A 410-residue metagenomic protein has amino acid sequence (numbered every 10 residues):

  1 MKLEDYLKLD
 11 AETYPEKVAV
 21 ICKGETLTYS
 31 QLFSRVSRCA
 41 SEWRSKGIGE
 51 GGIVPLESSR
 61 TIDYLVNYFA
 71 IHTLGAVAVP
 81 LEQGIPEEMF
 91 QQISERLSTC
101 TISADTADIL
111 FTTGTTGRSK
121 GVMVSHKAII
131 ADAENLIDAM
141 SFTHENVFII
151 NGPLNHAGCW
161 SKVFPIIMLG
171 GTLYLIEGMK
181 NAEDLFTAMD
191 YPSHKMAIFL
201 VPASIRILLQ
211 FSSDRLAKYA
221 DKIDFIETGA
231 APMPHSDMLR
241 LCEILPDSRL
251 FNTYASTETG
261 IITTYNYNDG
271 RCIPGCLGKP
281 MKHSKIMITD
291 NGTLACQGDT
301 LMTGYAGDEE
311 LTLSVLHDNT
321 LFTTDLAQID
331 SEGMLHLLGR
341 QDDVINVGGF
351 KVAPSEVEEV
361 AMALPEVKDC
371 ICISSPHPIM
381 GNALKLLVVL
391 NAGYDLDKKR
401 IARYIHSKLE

Functional and structural regions predicted by a protein language model:
K8, E16-G47, P86-Q91, V124-K127: Conserved AMP-binding/adenylate-forming core of the ANL superfamily
P15-E16, S98-F111, R118, S141-V147: Conserved pre-ATP/AMP-binding loop-to-beta segment of ANL
E25, S41-I85, N151-P153, K351: Conserved AMP-binding/adenylate-forming
T28-S30, A107-E134: Conserved AMP-binding A3 loop
I130-V147, N155-A197, F211: Conserved AMP-binding/adenylation subdomain of ANL enzymes
K195-L200, F211-C272: Gly/Ser/Thr-rich phosphate-binding loop
K279-H283, T289-V315, F350-V352: Conserved ATP/PPi-binding loop(s) of AMP-dependent carboxylate-activating enzymes
G298, G304, L326-E410: AMP-binding/adenylate-forming catalytic core of the ANL superfamily
